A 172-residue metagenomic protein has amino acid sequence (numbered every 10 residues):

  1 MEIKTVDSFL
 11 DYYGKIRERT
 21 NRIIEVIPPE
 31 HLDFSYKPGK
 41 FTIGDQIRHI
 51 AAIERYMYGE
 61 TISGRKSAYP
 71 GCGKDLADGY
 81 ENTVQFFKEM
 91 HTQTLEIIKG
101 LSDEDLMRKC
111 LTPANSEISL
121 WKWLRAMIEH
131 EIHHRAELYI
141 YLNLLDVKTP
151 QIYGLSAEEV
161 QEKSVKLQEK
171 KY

Functional and structural regions predicted by a protein language model:
M1-Y12: Extreme N-terminal tail/first-helix region
L10-G14, E18-N21, H31-G73, T112-Y172: Short, contiguous alpha-helical
I24-I27: His/Met- and acidic-residue-enriched segments that coordinate or traffic transition-metal cofactors and support
E30-H31, E104: Secondary-structure boundary/capping positions in well-ordered alpha/beta enzyme cores
G59-S102: Helix-adjacent hinge/juxtasegments
G100-A114: Acidic catalytic patch
